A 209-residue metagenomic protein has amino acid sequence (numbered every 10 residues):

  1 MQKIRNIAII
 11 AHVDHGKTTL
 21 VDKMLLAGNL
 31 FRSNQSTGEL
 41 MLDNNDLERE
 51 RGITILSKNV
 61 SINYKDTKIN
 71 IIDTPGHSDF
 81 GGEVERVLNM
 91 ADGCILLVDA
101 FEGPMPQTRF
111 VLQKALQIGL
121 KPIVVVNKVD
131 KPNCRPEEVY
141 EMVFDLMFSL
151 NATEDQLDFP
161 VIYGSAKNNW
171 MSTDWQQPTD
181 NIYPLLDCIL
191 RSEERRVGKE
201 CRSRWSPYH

Functional and structural regions predicted by a protein language model:
M1-P104, V111, M142: P-loop NTPase switch module centered on the Walker A-proximal segment
L25-N29, E85-D92, D99, L116 (+5 more regions): Signal for well-folded cores of large energy- and translation-related assemblies
A27, S78, G103-P104, V129-N133 (+2 more regions): Catalytic P-loop NTPase motifs of RecA-like helicase/translocase cores
D46, E50-S61, V111, Q117-I118 (+1 more regions): N-terminal, positively charged nucleic-acid-binding surface of large information/translation enzymes
V98-E154: Conserved C-terminal guanine-recognition region of P-loop GTPase G domains, centered on the G4
P132-L190: Canonical P-loop GTPase G-domain recognition
G198-H209: Positively charged, low-complexity/disordered segments
